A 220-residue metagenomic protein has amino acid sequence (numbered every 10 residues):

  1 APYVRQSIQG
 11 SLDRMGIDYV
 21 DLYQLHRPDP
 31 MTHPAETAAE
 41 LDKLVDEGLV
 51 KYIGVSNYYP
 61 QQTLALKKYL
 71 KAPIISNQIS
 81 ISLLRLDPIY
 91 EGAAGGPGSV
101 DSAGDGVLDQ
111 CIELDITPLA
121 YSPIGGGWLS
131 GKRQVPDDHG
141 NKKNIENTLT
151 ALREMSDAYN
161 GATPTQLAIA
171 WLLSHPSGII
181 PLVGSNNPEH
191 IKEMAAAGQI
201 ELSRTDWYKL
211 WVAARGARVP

Functional and structural regions predicted by a protein language model:
A1-M15, Q61-L64: Short, acidic/polar
L12-H33: Active-site groove signature of glycoside hydrolases
P30-P220: Beta/alpha (TIM)-barrel catalytic core signal, keyed to glycine-rich beta->alpha loops juxtaposed to Asp/Glu that bind
